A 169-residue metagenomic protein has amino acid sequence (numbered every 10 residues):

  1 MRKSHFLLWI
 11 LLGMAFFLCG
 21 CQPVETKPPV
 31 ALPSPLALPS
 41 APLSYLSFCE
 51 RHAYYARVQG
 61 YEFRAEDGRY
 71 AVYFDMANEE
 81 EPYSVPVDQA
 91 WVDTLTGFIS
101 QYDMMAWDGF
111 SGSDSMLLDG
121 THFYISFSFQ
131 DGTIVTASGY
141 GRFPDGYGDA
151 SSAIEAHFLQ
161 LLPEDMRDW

Functional and structural regions predicted by a protein language model:
M1-I10: Bacterial N-terminal signal peptides that target proteins for export
F17-G20: C-terminal motif of bacterial Sec signal peptides marking the signal peptidase cleavage site
Q22-A53, V85, F98, M105-W169: Short, well-ordered, aromatic-rich surface patches in folded extracellular/luminal domains
Y55-D75, S128-G139: Amphipathic N-proximal alpha-helical interface segments
Y55-R57, E79, D119: Residues that act as N-cap/strand-start positions at coil-to-secondary-structure junctions
A71-W107: A short-motif feature that recognizes glycine-rich, charge-decorated loops that bind or process nucleotide phosphates
